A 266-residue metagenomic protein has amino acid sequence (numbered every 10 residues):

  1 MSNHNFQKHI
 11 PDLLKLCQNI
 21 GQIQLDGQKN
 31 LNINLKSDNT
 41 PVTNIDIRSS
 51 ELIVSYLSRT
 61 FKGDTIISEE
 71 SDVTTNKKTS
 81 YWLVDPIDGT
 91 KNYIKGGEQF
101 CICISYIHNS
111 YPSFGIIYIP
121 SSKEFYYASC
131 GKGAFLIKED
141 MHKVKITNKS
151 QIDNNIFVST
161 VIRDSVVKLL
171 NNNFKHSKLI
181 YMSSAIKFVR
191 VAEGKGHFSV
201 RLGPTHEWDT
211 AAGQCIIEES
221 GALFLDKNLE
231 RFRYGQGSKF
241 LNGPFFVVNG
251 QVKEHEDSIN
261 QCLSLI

Functional and structural regions predicted by a protein language model:
M1-I87, N172, S264: N-terminal subdomain of lithium-sensitive/metallo-dependent phosphomonoesterases centered on the IMPase/IPPase/PAP
I20, Q24, D46, L57 (+7 more regions): Residue-level signal for inorganic ion chemistry
I33-N34, S58, V73-T75, I117 (+3 more regions): Short secondary-structure boundary/capping segments
I47, E70, P86-G89, P120 (+3 more regions): Generic detector of well-ordered alpha-helical packing
S68-E70, K138, Y181-S183: Short loop/edge segments at beta-strand edges and connector loops that shape dinucleotide/nucleotide cofactor-binding
N76-F135: DPxDG-like acidic metal-binding loop motif
G133-L136, D140-K143, V252-D257: Short helix-loop capping/hinge motifs at secondary-structure junctions, enriched in acidic/polar residues
N148-I266: An extended, acidic
